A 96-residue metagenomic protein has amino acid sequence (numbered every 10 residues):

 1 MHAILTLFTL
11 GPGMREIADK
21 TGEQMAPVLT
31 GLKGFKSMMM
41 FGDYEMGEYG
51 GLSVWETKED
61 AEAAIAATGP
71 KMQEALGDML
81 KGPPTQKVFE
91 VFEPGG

Functional and structural regions predicted by a protein language model:
M1-G50, E56-P70, G77-G96: Short S/T/G/P-rich N-terminal loop/turn motif that feeds into the first structured element of a domain
